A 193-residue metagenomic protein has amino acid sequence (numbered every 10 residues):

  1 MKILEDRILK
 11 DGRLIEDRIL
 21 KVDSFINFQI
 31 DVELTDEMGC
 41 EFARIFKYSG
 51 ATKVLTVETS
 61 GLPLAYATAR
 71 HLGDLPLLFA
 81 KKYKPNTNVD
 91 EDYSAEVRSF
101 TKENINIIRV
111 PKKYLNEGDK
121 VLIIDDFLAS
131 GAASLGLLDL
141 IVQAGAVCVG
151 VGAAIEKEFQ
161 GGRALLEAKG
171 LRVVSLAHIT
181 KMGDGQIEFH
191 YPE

Functional and structural regions predicted by a protein language model:
M1-A51: Active-site-facing substrate-recognition patch
K2, D6-R7, R18, L138-E193: PRPP-dependent phosphoribosyltransferase catalytic core
A51-E58: Short glycine-rich phosphate-binding loop at a beta-alpha junction
T52, D119, V149: Conserved acidic residues
E58-L64, E156: Gly/Ser/Thr-rich loops at beta-strand to alpha-helix junctions that form or flank small-molecule/cofactor-binding
P63-L72: Short Gly/Thr/Asp-enriched flexible loops that form oxyanion-binding sites at enzyme active sites
D74-V121, E188-H190: Short, glycine/charge-rich flexible loops or terminal/linker lids adjacent to PRPP-binding catalytic cores
G131: Conserved G/P- and acidic residue-centered "switch" motifs that form tight phosphate/ATP-binding loops in soluble
